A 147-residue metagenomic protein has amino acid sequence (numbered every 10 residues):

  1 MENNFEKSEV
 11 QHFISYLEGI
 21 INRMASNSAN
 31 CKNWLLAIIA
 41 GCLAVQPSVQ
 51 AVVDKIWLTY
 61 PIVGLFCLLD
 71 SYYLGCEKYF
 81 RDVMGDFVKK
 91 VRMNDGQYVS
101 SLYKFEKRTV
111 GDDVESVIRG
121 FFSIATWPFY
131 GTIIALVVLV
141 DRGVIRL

Functional and structural regions predicted by a protein language model:
M1-V45: Cytosolic-side membrane-entry/anchor segment at the start of a transmembrane helix
I20, K55-T109: Inner-leaflet juxtamembrane helices
S26, V53-W57, G120: Membrane-water interface of alpha-helical transmembrane segments
W34-G41, Y60, G64, I134: Hydrophobic alpha-helical transmembrane segments of multipass integral membrane proteins
L35-L36, Y73, F80, V144: Hydrophobic side chains within alpha-helical segments
I39-K55, I133-L147: Juxtamembrane "helix exit" motif at the C-terminal ends of alpha-helical transmembrane segments in multi-pass membrane
Q97-L147: A hydrophobic membrane-anchoring alpha-helix module
